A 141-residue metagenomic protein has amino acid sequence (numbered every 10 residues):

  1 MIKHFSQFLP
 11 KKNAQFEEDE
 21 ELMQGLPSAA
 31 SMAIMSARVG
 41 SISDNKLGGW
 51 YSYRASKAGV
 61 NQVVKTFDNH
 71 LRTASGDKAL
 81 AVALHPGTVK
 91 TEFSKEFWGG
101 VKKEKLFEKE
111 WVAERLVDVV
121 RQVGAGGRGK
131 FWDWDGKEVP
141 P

Functional and structural regions predicted by a protein language model:
M1-F5, L116-V119: Generic hydrophobic alpha-helical segments
K3-K78: Catalytic loop of short-chain dehydrogenase/reductase
M35-R38, H85, W134: Short glycine/serine/threonine-biased micro-segments
G40, T66-V101: Flexible, glycine-rich beta-alpha linker
S41, V60, T88, K130 (+1 more regions): Gly/Ser/Thr-rich helix-start
A58-T66, T88, W111, R115: Short amphipathic alpha-helical segments
A83, T91, K95-P141: C-terminal helical subdomain
